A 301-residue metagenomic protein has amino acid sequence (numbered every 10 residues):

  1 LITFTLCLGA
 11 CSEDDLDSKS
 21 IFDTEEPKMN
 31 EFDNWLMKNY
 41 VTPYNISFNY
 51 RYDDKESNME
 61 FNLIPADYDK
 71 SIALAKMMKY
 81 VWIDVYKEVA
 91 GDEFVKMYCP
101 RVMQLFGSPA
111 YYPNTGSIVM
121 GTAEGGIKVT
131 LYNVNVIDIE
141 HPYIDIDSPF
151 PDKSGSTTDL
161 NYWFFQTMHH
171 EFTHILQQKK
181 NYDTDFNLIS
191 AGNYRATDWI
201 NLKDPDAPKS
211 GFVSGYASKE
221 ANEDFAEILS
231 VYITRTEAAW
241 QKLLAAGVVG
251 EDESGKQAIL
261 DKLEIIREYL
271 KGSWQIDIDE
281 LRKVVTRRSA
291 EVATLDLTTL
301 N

Functional and structural regions predicted by a protein language model:
L6-A10: C-terminal motif of bacterial Sec signal peptides marking the signal peptidase cleavage site
S12-M97, D252, A258-N301: Acidic/polar, low-complexity intrinsically disordered N-terminal segments immediately downstream of a Sec signal
E60-Y68, I139, F150-W163, G211-K219: Second-shell loop/turn segments in exported
I72-V136: Auxiliary, metal-adjacent structural segments of Zn-dependent hydrolase domains
K79, I83, K87, T173-N181 (+2 more regions): Sec-exported extracytoplasmic/periplasmic mature domains
D145-D183, A226: Active-site recognition of the HExxH zinc-binding catalytic motif
F165-A207: Acidic, glycine-rich loop-and-strand cores that form catalytic or ligand-binding grooves in diverse globular domains
Y194-L281, T286-N301: Metalloprotease/metallohydrolase-associated module, dominated by Zn2+-dependent proteases
